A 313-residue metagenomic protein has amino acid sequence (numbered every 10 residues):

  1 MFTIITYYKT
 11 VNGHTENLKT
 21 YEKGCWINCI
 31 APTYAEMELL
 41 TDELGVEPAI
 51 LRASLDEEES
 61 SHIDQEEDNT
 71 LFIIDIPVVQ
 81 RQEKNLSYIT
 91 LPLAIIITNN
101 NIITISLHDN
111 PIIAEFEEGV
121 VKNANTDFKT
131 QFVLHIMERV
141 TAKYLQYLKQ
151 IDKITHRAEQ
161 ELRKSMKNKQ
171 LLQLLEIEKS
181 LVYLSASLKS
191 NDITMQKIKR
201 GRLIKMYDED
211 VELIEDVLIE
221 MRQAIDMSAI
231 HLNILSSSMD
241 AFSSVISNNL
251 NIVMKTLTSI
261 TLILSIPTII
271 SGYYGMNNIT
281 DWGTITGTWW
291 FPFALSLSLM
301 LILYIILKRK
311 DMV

Functional and structural regions predicted by a protein language model:
M1-R200, K205-Y207, L213-D216, E220-Q223 (+2 more regions): Peripheral, non-transmembrane regulatory/ligand-interaction domains of membrane transport proteins
G45, I219-V313: Hydrophobic alpha-helical transmembrane segments and their immediately adjacent juxtamembrane loops
